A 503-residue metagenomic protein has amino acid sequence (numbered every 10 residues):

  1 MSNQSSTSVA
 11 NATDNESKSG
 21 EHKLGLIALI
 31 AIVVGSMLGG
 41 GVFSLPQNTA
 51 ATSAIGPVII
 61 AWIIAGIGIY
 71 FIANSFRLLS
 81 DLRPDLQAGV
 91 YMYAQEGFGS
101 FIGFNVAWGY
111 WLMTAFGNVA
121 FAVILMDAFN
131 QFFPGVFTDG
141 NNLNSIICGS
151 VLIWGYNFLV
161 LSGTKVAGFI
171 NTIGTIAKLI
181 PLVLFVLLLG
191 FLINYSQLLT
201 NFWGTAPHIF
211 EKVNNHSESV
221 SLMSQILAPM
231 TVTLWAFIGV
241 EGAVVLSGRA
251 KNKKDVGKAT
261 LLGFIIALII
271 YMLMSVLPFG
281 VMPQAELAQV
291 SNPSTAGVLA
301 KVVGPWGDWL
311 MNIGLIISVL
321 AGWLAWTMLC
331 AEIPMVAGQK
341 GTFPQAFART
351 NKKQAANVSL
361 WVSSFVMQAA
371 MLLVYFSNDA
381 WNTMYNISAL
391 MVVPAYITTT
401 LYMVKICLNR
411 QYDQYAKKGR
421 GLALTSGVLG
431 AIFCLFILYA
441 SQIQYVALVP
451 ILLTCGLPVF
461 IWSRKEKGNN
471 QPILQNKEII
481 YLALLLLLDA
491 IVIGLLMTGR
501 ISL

Functional and structural regions predicted by a protein language model:
M1-Q47, A51-T52, G56-I59, I69-R77 (+3 more regions): Membrane-interface "cap" regions at the ends of multi-pass membrane proteins
T13-H22, I59, V136-N144, I176-D308 (+1 more regions): Helix-loop-helix junctions that connect adjacent transmembrane segments in multi-pass membrane transporters
E21, G25-L26, I146-S150, K251-K253 (+4 more regions): Loop-to-transmembrane helix boundary motifs in multi-pass membrane proteins
H22-V33, I59, G99-L112, C148-L152 (+5 more regions): Select transmembrane alpha-helical segments in multipass membrane proteins
A50-A51, A61, Y70-I153, N157-L161 (+3 more regions): Hydrophobic transmembrane alpha-helices that form the core helical bundles of multi-pass secondary transporters
Y91-Q95, G99, Q131-T138, I209 (+3 more regions): TM-loop-TM module centered on a large, flexible mid-protein loop between adjacent transmembrane helices in multi-pass
F129, N144-G204, T260-F264, A389-P394 (+2 more regions): Membrane-interface loop-to-helix entry segments
T350, Y396-L486: C-terminal membrane-solvent junction of multi-pass transporters and transport-like membrane proteins
